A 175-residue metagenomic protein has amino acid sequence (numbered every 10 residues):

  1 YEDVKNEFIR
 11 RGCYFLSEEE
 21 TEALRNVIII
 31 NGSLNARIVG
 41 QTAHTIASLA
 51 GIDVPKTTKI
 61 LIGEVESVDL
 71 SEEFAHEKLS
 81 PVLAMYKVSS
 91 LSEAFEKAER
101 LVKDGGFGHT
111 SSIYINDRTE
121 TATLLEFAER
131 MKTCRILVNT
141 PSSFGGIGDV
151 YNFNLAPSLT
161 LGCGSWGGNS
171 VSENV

Functional and structural regions predicted by a protein language model:
Y1-E2, S90, R118-T119: Helix N-cap motif at beta-to-alpha junctions
D3-E7, K97: Short amphipathic alpha-helical coupling segments at ligand-binding clamshell hinges and other catalytic/signaling
N6, R10-T58, Y114-V175: C-terminal segments
A50, V54, Y86-G106: Alpha-helix capping/termination and helix-coil
I60-V68, Y86-E93: A general structural motif
E72-L79, K103-G106: Short, flexible turn/loop "capping" segments at secondary-structure junctions
L79-S89, T110-Y114: Short, well-ordered beta-strand elements within core beta-sheets of diverse protein domains
L101, G105-G108, T119-T123: Terminal or standalone catalytic/regulatory effector modules within metabolic enzymes and repeat proteins
